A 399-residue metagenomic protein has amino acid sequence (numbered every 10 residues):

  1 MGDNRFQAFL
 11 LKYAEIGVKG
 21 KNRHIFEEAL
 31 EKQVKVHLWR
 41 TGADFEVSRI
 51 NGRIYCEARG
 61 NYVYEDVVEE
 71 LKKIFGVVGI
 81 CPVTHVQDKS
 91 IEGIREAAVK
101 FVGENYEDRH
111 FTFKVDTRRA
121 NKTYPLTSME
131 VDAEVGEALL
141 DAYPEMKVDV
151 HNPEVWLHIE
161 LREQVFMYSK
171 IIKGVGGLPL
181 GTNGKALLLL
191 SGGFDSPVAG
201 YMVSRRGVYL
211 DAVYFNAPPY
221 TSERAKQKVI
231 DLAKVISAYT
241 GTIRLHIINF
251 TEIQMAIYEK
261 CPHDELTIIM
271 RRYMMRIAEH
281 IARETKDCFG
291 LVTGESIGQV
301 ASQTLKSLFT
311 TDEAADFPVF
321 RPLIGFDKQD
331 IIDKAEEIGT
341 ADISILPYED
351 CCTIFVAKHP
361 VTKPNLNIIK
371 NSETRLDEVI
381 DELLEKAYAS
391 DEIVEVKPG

Functional and structural regions predicted by a protein language model:
M1-L187, P197-R244, T251, E284 (+4 more regions): RNA-binding accessory domains that recognize and position tRNA/RNA substrates
A8, T242, C288, D316 (+1 more regions): Active-site lining segments that contact anionic ligands and/or coordinate catalytic metals
E134-L139, G177-N183, Q254-M255, E259-D333 (+2 more regions): Active-site adenylate/phosphate-handling loop in enzymes that bind or generate adenylated species
G193: Conserved G/P- and acidic residue-centered "switch" motifs that form tight phosphate/ATP-binding loops in soluble
I297, P347-F355: Small/polar glycine-rich anion-binding or flexible loop at a beta-alpha turn
G339-P347: A short alpha-helix-loop-beta-strand transition element characteristic of N-terminal alpha/beta dinucleotide-binding
